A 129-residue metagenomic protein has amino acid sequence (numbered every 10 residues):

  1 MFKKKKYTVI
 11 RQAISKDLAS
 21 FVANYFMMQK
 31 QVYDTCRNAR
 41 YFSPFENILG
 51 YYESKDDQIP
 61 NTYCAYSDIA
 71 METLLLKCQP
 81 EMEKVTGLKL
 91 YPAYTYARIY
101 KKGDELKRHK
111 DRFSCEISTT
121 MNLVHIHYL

Functional and structural regions predicted by a protein language model:
M1-T86: Non-heme Fe(II)/2-oxoglutarate
V9, Y96, S118-N122: Conserved hydrophobic/aromatic beta-strand scaffold that supports enzyme active sites
E83, G87-L88, V124-Y128: Short helix-capping and hinge/turn segments at secondary-structure transitions, especially at repeat and domain
G87-Y96: A short coil-to-beta-strand element that immediately follows conserved catalytic motifs
I99: Conserved active-site beta-strand element of glycosyltransferases/polysaccharide synthases
K102-L129: Catalytic core of non-heme Fe(II) oxygenases with the double-stranded beta-helix
